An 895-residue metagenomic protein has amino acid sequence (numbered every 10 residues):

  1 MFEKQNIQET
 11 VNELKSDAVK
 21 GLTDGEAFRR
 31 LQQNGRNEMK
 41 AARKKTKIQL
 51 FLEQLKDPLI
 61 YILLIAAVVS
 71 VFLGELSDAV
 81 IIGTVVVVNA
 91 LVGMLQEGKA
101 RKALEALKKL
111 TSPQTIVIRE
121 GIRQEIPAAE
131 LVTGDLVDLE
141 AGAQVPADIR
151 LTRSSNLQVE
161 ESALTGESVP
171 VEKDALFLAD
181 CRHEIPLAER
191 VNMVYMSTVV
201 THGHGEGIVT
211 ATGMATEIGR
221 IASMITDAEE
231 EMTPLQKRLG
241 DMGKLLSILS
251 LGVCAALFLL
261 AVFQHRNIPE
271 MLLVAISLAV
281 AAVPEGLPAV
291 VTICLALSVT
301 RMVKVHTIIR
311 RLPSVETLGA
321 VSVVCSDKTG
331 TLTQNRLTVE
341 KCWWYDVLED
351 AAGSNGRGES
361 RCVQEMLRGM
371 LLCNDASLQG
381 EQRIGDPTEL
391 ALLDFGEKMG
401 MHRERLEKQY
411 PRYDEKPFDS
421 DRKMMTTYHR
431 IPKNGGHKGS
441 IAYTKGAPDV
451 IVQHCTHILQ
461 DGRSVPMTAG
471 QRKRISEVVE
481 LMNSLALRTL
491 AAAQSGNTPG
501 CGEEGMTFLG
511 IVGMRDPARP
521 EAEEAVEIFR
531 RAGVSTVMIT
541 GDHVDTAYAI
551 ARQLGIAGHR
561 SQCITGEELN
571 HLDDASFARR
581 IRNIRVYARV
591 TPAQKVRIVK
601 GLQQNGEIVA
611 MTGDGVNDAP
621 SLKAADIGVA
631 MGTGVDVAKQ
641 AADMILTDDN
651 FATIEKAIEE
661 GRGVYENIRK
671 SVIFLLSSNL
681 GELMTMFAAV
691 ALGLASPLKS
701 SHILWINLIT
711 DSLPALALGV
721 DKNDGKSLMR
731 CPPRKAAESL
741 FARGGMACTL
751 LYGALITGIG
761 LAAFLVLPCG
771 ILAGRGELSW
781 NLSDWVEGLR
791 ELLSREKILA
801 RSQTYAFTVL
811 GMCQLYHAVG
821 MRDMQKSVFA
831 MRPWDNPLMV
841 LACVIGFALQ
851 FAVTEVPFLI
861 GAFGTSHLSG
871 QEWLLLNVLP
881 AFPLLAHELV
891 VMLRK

Functional and structural regions predicted by a protein language model:
M1-P732, E738-F741, F807, M824-K895: Conserved cytosolic headpiece of P-type ATPases
I60-L64, G681-E682, C748-G760: Core segments of transmembrane alpha-helices that mediate helix-helix packing or line hydrophobic substrate/ligand
T710, Q803-A818: Generic alpha-helical transmembrane segments
K735-L755, L792-Y805: Membrane-water interface at loop-to-transmembrane-helix junctions
A754-G770, Q850-G864: Alpha-helical transmembrane segments and their membrane-interface junctions in multi-pass membrane proteins
I771-K797, F858-H867: Membrane-interfacial helical/loop segments at transmembrane boundaries in membrane proteins
W780-A800, T808, M812, P883-V890: Alpha-helical transmembrane segments and their immediate juxtamembrane interface regions
E791-R801, S869-V878: Membrane-interface segments at transmembrane helix junctions and kinks in multi-pass inner-membrane proteins
